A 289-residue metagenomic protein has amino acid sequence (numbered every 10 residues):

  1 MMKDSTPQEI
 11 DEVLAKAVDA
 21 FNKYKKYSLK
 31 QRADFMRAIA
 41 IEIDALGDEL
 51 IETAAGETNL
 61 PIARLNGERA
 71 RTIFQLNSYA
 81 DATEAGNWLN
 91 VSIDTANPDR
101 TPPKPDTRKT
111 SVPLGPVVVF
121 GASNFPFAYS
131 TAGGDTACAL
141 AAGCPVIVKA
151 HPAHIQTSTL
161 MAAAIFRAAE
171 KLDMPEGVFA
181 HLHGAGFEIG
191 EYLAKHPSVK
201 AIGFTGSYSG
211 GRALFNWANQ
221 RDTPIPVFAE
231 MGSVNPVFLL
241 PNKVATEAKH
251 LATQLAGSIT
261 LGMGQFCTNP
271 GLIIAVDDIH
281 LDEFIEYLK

Functional and structural regions predicted by a protein language model:
M1-P103: N-terminal Rossmann-like NAD(P)+-binding subdomain of aldehyde/semialdehyde dehydrogenases
A20-K23, G203, E283: Intrinsic disorder/low-structure terminal segments
W88-L251, A256, I274-D277, L281: Rossmann-like NAD(P) dinucleotide-binding subdomain of oxidoreductase/dehydrogenase enzymes
I259-G262: Active-site C-terminal subdomain of aminotransferase-like
Q265-C267: Extended low-complexity, polyampholyte segments enriched in Ser/Thr/Pro and acidic residues
I285-K289: Short amphipathic alpha-helices in soluble, non-transmembrane regions that often serve as interface/regulatory elements
